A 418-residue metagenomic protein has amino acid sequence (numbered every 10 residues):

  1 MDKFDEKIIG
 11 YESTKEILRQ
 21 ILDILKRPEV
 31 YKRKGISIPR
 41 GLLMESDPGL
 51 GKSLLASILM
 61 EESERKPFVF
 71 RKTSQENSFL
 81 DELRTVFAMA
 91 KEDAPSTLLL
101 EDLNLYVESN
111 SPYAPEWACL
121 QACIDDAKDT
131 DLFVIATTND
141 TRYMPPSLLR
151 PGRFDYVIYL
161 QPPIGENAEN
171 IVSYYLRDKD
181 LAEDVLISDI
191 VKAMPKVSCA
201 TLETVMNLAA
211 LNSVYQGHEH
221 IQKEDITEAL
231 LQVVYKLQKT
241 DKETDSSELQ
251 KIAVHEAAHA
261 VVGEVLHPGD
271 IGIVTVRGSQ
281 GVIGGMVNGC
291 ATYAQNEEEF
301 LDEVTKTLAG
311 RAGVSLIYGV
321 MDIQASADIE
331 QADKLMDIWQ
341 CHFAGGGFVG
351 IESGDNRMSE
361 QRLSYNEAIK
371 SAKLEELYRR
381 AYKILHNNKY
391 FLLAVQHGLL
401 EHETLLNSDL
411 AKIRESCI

Functional and structural regions predicted by a protein language model:
K3-E6, V30, R40-P48, S109-P112 (+10 more regions): AAA+ P-loop NTPase nucleotide-binding core of proteostasis motors
K3-V191: Walker A/P-loop NTP-binding motif of AAA+ ATPase domains
L18, L43, M60, L120 (+9 more regions): Residue-level signature of catalytic and energy-coupling elements of molecular machines, predominantly ATP/GTP-dependent
K26-K34, T130-D131, Q238-T244, L266-V274 (+1 more regions): Active-site phosphate-binding and catalytic loops of NTP-dependent enzymes
D47, K251-A253, A260-I418: Soluble catalytic regions of large protease machineries
N104, A257-H259: Short active-site segment of divalent metal-dependent hydrolases/proteases that encodes the spacing between
R153, I171, D189-I190, L208 (+3 more regions): A general alpha-helix detector
Q161-T227, L237-T240, T307-S315, H342-S353: Conserved C-terminal "switch" segment of AAA+ ATPases
